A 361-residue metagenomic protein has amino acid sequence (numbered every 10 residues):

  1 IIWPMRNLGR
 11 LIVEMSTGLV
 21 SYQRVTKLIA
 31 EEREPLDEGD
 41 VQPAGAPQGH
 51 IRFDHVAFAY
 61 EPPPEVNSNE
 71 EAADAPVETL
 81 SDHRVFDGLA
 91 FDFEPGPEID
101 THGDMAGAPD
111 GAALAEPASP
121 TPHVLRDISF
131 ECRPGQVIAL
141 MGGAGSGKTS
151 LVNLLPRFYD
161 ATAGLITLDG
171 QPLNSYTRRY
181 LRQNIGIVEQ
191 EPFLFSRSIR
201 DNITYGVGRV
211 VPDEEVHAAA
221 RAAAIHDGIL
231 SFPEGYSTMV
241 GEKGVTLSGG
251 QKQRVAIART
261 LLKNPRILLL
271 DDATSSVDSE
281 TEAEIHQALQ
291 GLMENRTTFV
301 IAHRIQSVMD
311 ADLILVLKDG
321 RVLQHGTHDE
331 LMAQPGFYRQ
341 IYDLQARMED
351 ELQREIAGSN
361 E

Functional and structural regions predicted by a protein language model:
I1-L28: Cytosolic ends of transmembrane helices, especially the final helix of ABC transmembrane type-1 domains
L19-A30, H50-D54, M332: Extended non-transmembrane interhelical loops and adjacent amphipathic helices of multipass membrane proteins
E31-E32, Y159: Two-component histidine kinase transmitter core
E34-D37: Active-site phosphate-binding and catalytic loops of NTP-dependent enzymes
G39-P43: Short, solvent-exposed loop/turn elements at beta->coil junctions and helix N-caps that rim active or binding pockets
G45-E361: ABC-type nucleotide-binding domain
